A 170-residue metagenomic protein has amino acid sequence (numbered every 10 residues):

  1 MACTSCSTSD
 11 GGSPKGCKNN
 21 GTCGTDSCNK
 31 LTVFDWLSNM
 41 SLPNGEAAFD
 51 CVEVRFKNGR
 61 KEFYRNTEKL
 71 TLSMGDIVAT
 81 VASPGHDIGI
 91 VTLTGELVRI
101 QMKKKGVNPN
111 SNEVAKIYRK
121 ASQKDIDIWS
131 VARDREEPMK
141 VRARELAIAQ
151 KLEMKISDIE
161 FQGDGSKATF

Functional and structural regions predicted by a protein language model:
C3-T169: Acidic-enriched and Gly/Ser
